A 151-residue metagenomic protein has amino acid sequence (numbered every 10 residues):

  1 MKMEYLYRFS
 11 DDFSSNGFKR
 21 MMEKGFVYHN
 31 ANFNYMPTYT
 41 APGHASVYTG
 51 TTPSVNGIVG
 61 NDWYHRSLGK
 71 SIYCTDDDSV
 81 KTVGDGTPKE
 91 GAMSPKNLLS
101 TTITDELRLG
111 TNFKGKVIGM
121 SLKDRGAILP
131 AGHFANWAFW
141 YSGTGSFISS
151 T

Functional and structural regions predicted by a protein language model:
M1-F26: Active-site-proximal N-terminal segment of extracellular/periplasmic enzymes that hydrolyze or transfer
K2-F9, F33, P88-S94: Second-shell loop/turn segments in exported
M3-R8, N30, V55-G57, I128-L129: Short, solvent-exposed loop/turn elements at domain surfaces
F13, Y39, P95-L99: Short, glycine/acidic-rich beta->alpha junctions
N16-R20, A45, T101, D105 (+1 more regions): Solvent-exposed, polar/charged alpha-helical surfaces in well-ordered, non-transmembrane soluble domains, broadly
K24-H29, V55, N112-V117: Loop/turn elements at helix/coil->beta-strand transitions in domains of secreted/extracellular proteins
H29-A45, G119-I128: Short, solvent-exposed turn/loop segments enriched in Gly/Ser/Thr/Pro and often Arg
T52, G60-T151: His/Asp/Glu-rich, glycine-adjacent segments that coordinate divalent cations and/or stabilize oxyanion chemistry on
